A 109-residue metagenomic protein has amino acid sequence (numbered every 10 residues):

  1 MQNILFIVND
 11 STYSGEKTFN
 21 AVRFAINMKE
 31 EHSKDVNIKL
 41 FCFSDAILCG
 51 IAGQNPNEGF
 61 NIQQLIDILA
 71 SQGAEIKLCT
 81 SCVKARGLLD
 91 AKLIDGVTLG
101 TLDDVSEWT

Functional and structural regions predicted by a protein language model:
L5-N20, C49-P56: Short, glycine-rich nucleotide/cofactor-binding loops
D10, S44-I47, C82-A85: Acidic, glycine-rich active-site loops and adjacent beta-strand->loop/helix elements that engage anionic groups
K17-S33: Histidine-anchored nucleotide/phosphate-binding helix
A25, N37-S44, I76-T80: Short internal beta-strands
S33-D35, D67: Iron-sulfur (Fe-S) cluster-binding modules
D35-L40, C49-I51: Primarily the HKD phosphodiesterase
P56-A85: A glycine-rich helix N-cap at a beta->alpha junction
R86-T109: C-terminal structural segments of small proteins and small subunits
